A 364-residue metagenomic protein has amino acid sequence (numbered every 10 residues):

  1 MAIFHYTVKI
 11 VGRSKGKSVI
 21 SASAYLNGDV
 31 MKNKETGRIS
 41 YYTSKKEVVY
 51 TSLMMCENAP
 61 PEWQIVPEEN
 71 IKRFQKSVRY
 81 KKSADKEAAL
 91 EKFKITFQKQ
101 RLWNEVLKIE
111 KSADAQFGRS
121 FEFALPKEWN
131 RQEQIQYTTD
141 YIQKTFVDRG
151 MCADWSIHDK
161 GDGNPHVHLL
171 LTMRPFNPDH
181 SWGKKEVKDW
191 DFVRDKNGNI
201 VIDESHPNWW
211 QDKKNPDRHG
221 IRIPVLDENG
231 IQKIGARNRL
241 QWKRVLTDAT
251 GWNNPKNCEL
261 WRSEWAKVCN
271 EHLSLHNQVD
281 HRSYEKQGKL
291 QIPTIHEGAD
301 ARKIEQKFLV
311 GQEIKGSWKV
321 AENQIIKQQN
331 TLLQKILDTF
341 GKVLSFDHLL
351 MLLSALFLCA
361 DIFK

Functional and structural regions predicted by a protein language model:
M1-C359, F363: N-terminal nicking endonuclease/strand-transfer module with a His-rich metal-binding environment and a catalytic Tyr
